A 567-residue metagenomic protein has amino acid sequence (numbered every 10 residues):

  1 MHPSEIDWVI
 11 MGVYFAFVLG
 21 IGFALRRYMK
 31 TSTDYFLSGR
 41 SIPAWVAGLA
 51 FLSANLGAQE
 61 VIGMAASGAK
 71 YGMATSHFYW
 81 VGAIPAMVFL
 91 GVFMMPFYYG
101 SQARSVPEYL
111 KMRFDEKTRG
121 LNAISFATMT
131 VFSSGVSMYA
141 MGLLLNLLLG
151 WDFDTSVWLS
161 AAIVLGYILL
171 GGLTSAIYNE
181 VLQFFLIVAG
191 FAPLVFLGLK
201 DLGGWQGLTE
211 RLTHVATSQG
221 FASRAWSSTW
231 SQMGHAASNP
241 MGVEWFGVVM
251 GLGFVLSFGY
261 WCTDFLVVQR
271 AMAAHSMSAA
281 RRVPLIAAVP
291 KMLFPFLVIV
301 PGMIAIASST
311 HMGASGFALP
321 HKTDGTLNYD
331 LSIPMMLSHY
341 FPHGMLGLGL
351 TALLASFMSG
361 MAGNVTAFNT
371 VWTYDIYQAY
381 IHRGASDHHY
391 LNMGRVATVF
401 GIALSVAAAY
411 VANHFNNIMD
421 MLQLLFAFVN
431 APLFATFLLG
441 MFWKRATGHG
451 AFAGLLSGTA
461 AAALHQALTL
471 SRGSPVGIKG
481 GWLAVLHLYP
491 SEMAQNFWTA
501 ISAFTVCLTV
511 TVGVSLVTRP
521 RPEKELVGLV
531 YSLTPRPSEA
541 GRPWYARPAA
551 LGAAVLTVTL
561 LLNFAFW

Functional and structural regions predicted by a protein language model:
M1-W567: Membrane-embedded helix-loop-helix hairpins and adjacent transmembrane boundary segments in multi-pass transporters
